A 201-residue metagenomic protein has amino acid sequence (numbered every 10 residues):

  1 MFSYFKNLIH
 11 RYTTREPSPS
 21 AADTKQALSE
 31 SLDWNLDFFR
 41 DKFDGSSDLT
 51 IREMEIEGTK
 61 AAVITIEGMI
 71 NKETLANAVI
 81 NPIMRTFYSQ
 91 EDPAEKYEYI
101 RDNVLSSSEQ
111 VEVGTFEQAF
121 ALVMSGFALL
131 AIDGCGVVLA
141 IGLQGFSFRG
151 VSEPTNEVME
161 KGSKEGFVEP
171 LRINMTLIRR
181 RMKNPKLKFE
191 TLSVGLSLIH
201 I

Functional and structural regions predicted by a protein language model:
M1-H200: Membrane-embedded alpha-helical signal segments
